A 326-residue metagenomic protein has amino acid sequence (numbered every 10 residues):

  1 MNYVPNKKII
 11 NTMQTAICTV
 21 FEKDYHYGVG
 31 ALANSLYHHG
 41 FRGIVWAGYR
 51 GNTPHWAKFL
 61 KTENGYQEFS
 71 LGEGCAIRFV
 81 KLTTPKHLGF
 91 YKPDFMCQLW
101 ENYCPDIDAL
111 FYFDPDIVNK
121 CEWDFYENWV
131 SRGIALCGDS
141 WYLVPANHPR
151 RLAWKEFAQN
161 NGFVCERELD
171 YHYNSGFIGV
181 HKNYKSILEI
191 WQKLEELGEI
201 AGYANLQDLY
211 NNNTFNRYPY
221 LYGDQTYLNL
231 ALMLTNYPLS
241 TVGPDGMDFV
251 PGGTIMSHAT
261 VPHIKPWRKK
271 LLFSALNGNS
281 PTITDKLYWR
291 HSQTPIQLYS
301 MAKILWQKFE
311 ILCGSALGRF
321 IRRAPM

Functional and structural regions predicted by a protein language model:
Y3-H87, E101-D106, S300-M326: N-terminal anchoring/stem segment of glycosyltransferases
I10-T12, N119, C165-E168, N174 (+1 more regions): A glycosyltransferase accessory/donor-loop signature
V29-G30, G89, P93, S175 (+1 more regions): Conserved glycosyltransferase catalytic-site signature
H38-R42, E101-A109, D114-D116, H181-I187 (+2 more regions): Secondary-structure boundary elements
W46-G48, A109-D114, N119, L136 (+2 more regions): A structural signal for short, well-ordered beta-strand segments and their strand-loop junctions that often border
A57-G65, P145-N161, I200-F215: Charged, glycine/proline-rich intrinsically disordered loops and linkers
F90-P145: GT-A fold catalytic core of metal-dependent nucleotide-sugar glycosyltransferases, centered on the diacidic
E127-K193: Conserved catalytic core of nucleotide-sugar-dependent glycosyltransferases
